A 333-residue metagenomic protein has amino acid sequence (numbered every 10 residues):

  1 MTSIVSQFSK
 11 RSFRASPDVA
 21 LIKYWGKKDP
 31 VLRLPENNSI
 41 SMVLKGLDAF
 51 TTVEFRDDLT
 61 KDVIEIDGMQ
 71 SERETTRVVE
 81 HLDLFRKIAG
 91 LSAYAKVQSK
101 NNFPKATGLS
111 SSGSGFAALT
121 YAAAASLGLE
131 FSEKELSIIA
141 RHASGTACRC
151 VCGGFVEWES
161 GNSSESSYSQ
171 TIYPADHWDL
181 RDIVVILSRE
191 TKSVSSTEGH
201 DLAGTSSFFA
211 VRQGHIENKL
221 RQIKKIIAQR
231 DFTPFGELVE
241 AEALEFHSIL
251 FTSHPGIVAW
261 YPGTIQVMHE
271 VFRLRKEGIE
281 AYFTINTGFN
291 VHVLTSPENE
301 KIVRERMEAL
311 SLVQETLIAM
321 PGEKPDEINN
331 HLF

Functional and structural regions predicted by a protein language model:
M1-T107, Y121-F131, L317-F333: ATP-binding N-lobe of GHMP and related small-molecule kinases
T2-I4, F8-A20, K27, P174-F333: C-terminal nucleotide
Q7-S9, L47, L91-Y94, K134 (+3 more regions): Short coil/turn connectors at secondary-structure junctions
A20-K23, M42, A49-V53, A147-C150 (+3 more regions): Short beta-strand scaffold segments in enzyme catalytic cores
Q70-R73, S111, F208-V211: Short alpha-helix boundary/capping segments
E80-L84, C148-S160, E217-Q222, I226: Charged/polar, low-hydrophobicity segments characteristic of intrinsically disordered regions and flexible loops
K87-A175: Gly/Ser-rich oxyanion-binding loop with an adjacent helix/lid that shapes the negatively charged ligand pocket
